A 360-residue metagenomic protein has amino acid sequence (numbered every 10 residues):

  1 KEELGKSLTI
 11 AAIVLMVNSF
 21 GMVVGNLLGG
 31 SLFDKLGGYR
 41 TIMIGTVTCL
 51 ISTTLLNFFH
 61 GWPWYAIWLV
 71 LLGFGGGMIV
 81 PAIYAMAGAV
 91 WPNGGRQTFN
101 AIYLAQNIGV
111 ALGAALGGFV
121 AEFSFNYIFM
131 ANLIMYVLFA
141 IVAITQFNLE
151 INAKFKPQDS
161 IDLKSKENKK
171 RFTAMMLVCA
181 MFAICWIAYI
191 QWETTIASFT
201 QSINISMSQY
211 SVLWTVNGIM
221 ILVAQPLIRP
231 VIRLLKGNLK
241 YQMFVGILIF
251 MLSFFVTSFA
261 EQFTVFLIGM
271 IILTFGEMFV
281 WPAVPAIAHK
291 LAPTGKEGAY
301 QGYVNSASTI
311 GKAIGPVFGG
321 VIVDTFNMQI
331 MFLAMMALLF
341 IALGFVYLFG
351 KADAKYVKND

Functional and structural regions predicted by a protein language model:
K1-T9, T194-Y210: Short amphipathic helix-loop junctions that connect adjacent transmembrane helices in Major Facilitator Superfamily/SLC
G25-G37, A224-G237: Helix-to-loop junctions at the C-terminal end of transmembrane segments in multipass secondary transporters
V47-H60, L248-E261: C-terminal ends and interior cores of transmembrane alpha-helices in multi-pass membrane transporters/permeases
S52, P63-L71, T264-I272: Paired small-residue
V70-Q106: Cytoplasmic helix-loop-helix junction between adjacent transmembrane helices in 12-TM secondary transporters
I102-I144: Helix-loop-helix hairpin linking two adjacent transmembrane segments in secondary transporters
I128-T145, F332-L348: Symmetry-related core transmembrane helices of the 12-TM Major Facilitator Superfamily/SLC fold
N148-C179: Juxtamembrane intracellular "pre-TM" segments in multi-pass secondary transporters
